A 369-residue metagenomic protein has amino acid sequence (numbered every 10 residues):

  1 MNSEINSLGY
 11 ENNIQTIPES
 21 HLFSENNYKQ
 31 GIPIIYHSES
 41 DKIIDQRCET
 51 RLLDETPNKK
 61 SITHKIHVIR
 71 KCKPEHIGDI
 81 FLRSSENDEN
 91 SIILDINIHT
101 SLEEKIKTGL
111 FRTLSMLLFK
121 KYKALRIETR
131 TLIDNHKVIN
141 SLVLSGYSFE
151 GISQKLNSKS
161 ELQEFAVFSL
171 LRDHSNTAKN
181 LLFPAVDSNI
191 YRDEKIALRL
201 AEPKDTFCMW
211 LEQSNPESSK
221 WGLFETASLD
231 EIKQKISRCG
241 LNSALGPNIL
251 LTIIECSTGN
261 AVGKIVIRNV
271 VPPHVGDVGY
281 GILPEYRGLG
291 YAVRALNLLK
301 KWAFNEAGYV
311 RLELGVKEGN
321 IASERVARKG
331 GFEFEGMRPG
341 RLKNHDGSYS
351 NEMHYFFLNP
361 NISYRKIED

Functional and structural regions predicted by a protein language model:
M1-E103, M116-K137, S145-E285, W302 (+3 more regions): GNAT-family acyltransferases
E104-L117, N140, L144, G288-N305 (+1 more regions): Conserved acetyl-CoA-binding loop-helix of GNAT-fold acetyltransferases
T131-L132, G315-K317: Short strand-turn motif at the edge of the Rossmann-like AdoMet-binding core
N135, G319-I321: Short Gly/Pro-enriched loop/turn and capping motifs at secondary-structure junctions
V143-S153, R328-R338: Conserved acetyl-CoA-binding loop of GNAT-fold acetyltransferases
G263, N320, G331: Conserved phosphate-binding and hydrolysis motifs of nucleotide-dependent enzymes
